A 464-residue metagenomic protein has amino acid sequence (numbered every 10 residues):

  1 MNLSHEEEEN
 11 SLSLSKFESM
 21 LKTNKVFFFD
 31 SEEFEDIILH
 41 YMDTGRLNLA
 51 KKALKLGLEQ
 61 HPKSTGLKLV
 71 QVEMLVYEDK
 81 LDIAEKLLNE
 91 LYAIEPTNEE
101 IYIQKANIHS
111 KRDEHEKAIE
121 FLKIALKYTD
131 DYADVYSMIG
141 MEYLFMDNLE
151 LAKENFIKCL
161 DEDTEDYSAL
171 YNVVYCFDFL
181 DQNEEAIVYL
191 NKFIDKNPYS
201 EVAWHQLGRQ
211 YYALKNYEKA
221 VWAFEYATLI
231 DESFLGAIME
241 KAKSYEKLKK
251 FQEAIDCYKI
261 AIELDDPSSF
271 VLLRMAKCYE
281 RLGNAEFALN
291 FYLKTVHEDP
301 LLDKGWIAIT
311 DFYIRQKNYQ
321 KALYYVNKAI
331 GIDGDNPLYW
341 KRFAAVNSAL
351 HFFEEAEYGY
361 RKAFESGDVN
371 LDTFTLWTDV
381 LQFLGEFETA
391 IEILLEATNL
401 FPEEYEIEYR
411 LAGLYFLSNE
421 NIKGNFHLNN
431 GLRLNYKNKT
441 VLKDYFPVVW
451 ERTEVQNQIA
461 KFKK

Functional and structural regions predicted by a protein language model:
D43, Y77, K111, F145 (+10 more regions): Register position in tetratricopeptide repeats
G57, E90-L91, I124-A125, K158-C159 (+8 more regions): Canonical positions in the second alpha-helix
Q60-H61, A93-E95, Y128-T129, E162-D163 (+8 more regions): Structural marker of alpha-solenoid helical repeat scaffolds
V70, Q104, M138, N172 (+8 more regions): Canonical tetratricopeptide repeat
E365, G413-T440, K463: TPR/TPR-like (Sel1-like) alpha-helical repeat modules
